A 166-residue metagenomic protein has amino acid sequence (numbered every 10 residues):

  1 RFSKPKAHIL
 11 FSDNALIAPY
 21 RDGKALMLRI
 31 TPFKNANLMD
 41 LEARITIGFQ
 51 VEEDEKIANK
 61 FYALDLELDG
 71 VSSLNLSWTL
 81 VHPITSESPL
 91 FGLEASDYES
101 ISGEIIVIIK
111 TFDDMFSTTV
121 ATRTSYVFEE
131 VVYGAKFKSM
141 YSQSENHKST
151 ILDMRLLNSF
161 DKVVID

Functional and structural regions predicted by a protein language model:
R1-K60: Canonical alpha-helical transmembrane segment with a positive-inside/aromatic-interface signature
N14-P19, F33, G48-Q50, D69 (+4 more regions): Generic structural motif
T46-F49, Y62-L68, T79-P83, M140-S149 (+1 more regions): Low-complexity, flexible helical/coil segments
F49-E52, D65-W78, Y126-M140: Short, surface-exposed linear segments at secondary-structure transitions and domain or protein termini
A58-E99, T111-T118: Extended, solvent-exposed segments with strong compositional bias
S100-E104: Extracellular Ig-like/FN3 beta-sandwich strand-entry sites
M115-D166: Acidic, serine/threonine- and proline-rich intrinsically disordered appendage/tail regions
